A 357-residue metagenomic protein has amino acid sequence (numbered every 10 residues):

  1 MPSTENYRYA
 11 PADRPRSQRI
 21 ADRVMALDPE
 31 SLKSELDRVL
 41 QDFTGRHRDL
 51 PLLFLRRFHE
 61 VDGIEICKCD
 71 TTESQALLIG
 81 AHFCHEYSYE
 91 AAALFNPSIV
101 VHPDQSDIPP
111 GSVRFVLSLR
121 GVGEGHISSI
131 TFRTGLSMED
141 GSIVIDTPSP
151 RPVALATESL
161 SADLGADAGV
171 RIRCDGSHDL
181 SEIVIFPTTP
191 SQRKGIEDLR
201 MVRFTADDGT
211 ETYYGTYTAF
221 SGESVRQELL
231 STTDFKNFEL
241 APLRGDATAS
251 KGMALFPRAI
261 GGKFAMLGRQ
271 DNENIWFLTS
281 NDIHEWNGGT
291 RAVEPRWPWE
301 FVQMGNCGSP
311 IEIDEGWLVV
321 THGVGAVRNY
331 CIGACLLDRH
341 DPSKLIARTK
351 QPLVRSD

Functional and structural regions predicted by a protein language model:
M1-I196, V202-M253, R258-V302, E312-D357: Beta-rich carbohydrate-recognition and catalytic domains
G305: Catalytic core of Fe(II)/2-oxoglutarate
